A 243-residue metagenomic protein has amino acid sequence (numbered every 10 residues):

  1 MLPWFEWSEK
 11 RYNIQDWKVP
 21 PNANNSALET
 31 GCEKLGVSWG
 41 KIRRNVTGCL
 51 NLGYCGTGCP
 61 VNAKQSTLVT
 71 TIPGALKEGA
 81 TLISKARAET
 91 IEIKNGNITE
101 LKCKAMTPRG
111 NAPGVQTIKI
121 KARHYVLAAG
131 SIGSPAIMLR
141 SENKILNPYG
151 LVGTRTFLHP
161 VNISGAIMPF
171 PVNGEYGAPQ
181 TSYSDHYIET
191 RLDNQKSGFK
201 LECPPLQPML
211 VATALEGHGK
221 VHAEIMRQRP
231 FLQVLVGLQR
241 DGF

Functional and structural regions predicted by a protein language model:
M1-G48, G237: Rossmann-like flavin
R11, L35, K77-G79, H159: Structured helix-beta-strand junction loops
N25, L68, S134-P135: Short, well-ordered alpha-helical microsegments
A27, T70, L151: Short Gly/charged-rich anion-binding patches and loops
G31, N45, L50-R123, T156: Helical element adjacent to the flavin cofactor pocket in flavoenzyme catalytic cores
S38, T81, N162: Residue-level detector of anion-binding/catalytic polar loops
K77, A86, T90-I91, K102-P179: Glycine-rich loop(s) and the adjacent beta-strand/alpha-helix scaffold that form part
A122-H124, Y149-F243: FAD cofactor-binding and catalytic pocket of flavoenzymes
